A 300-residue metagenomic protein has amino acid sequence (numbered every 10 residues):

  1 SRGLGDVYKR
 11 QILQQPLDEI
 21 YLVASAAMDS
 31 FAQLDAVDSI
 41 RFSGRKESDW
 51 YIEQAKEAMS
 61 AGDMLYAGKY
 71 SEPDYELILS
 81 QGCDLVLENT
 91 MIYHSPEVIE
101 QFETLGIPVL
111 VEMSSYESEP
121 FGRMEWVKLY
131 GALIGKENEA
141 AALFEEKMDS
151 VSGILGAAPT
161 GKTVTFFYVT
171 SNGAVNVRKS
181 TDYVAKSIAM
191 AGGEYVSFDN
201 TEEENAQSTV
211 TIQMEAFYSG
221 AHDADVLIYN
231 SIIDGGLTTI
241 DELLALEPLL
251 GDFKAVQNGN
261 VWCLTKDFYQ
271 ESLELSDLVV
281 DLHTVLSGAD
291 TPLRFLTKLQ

Functional and structural regions predicted by a protein language model:
G3-Y8: Short, small-residue-biased leader/transition segments that mark boundaries at the very start of proteins
Q11-Q14, E19, A24-L133, E215-G235: Acidic/His-rich segments in extracytoplasmic proteins that coordinate ligands and/or metal ions
Y21-S25, D29, N138-G192: Basic- and aromatic-lined ligand-binding clefts that recognize polyanionic substrates
W50-I52, H94-V98, E119-F121, A174-R178 (+4 more regions): Extracytoplasmic/secreted cell-surface and envelope-processing proteins
Q101, P108-E117, V175-N176, S180 (+2 more regions): Catalytic cores of extracellular degradative/oxidative enzymes
E117-E145, V226-Q300: Structured C-terminal subdomain patch of bacterial secreted/periplasmic proteins
D149, G153, Y183, T211-A216 (+1 more regions): Alpha-helical scaffolding within the catalytic cores of extracellular/periplasmic polymer-degrading hydrolases
V184-Q207, I228-S231: His/Asp/Glu-enriched short active-site or ligand-binding loop at hydrolase and phosphoryl-transfer sites
